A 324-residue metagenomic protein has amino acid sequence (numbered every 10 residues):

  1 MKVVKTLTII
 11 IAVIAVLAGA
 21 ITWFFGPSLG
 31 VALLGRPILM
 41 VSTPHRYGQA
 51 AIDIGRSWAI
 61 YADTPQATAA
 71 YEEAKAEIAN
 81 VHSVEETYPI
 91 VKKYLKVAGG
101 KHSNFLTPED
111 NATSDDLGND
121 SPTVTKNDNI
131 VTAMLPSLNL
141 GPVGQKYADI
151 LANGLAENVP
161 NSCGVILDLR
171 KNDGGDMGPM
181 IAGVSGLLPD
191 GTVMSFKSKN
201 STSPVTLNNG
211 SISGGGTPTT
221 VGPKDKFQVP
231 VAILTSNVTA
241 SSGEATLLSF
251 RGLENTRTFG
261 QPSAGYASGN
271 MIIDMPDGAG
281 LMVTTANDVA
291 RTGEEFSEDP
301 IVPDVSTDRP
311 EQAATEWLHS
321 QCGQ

Functional and structural regions predicted by a protein language model:
M1-F24: N-terminal Sec-pathway targeting helices
L17-P37: Membrane-interface motif at the C-terminal end of an N-terminal transmembrane signal
H45-Y47, Y61-D128: Extended, small/polar residue-biased N-terminal targeting/export presequences and adjacent propeptide/linker tracts
A51, Y94, A133, L167 (+4 more regions): Terminal peptide-recognition signature
P122-A148: STAS-typified acidic loop motif
V131-M134, G154, N158-G174, I233-T235: Short acidic catalytic loops
G174-A232, S268-D274, T285-V289, E295: Gly/Ser/Thr-rich loop/hinge elements
S297-Q324: Low-complexity, Gly/Ser/Thr/Pro-rich intrinsically disordered linker/tail segments
